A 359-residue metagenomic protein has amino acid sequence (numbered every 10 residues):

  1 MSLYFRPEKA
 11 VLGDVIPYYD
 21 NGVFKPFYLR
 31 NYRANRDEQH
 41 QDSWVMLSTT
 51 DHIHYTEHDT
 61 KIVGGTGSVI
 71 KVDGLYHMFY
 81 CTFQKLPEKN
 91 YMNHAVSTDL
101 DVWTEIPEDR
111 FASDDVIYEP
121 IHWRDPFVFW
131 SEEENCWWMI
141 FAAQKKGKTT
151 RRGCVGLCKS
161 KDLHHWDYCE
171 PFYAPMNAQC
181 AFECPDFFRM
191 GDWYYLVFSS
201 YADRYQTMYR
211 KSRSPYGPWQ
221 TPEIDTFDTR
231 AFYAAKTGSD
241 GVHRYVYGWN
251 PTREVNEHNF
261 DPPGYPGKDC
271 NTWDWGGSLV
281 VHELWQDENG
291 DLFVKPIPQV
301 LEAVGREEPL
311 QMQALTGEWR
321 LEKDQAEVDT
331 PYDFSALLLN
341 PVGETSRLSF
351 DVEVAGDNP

Functional and structural regions predicted by a protein language model:
M1-P359: Carbohydrate-active catalytic/glycan-binding domains of CAZyme proteins, especially the secreted or lumenal ectodomains
